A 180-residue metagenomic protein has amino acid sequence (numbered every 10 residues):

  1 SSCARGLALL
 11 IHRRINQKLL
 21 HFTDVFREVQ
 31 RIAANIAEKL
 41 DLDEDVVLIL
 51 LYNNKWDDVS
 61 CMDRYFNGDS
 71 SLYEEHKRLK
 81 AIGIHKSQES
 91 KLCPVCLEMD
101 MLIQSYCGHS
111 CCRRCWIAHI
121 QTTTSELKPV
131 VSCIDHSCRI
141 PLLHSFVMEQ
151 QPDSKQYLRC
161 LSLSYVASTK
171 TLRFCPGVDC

Functional and structural regions predicted by a protein language model:
S1-S110, R114-I117, T123-S125: Short, amphipathic alpha-helical interaction segments embedded in low-complexity terminal/linker regions of eukaryotic
Y73-I82, R113-I120, P152-L163, P176-C180: Short Cys/His-rich Zn2+-coordinating modules
E89-L92, I103, G108, P129-I134 (+1 more regions): Short metal-coordination and nucleic-acid-contact micro-motifs, chiefly zinc-binding Cys/His arrays
C96-L97, G108, W116, I134-R139 (+1 more regions): Cys/His-coordinated zinc-binding microdomains
R114-M148: A compact, surface-exposed functional segment
I134-R173: C-terminal flanking segment of RING-like E3 ligase catalytic modules
